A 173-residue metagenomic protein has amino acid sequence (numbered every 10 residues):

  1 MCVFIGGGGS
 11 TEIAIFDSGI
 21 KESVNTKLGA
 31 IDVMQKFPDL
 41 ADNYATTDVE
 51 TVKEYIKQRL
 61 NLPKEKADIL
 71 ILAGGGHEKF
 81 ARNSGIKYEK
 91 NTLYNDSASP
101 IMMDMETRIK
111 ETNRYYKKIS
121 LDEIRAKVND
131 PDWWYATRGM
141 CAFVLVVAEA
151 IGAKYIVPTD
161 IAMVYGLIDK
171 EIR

Functional and structural regions predicted by a protein language model:
M1-C2, A14-R173: Helical "lid/coupling" subdomains associated with nucleotide-phosphate turnover
I5: Conserved catalytic-loop position in the HRD/HxD motif
G8-E12: Short glycine/serine/threonine-rich phosphate/pyrophosphate-binding segments that cradle anionic phosphate groups
